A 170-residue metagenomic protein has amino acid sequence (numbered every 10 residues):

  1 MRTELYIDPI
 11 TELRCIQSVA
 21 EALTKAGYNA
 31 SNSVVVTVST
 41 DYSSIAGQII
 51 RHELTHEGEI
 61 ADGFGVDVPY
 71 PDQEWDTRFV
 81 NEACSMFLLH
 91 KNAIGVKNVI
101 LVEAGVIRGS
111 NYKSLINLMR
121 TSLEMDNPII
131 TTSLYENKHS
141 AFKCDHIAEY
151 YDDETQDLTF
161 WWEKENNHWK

Functional and structural regions predicted by a protein language model:
M1-K170: PRPP-associated nucleotide enzymes
